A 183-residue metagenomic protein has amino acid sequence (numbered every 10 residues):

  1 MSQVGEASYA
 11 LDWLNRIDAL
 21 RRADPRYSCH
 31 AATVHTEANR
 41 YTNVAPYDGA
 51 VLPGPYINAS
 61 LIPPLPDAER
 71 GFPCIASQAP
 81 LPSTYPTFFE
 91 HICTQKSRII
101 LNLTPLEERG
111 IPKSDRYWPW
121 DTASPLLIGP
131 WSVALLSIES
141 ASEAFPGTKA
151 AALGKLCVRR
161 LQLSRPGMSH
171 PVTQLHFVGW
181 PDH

Functional and structural regions predicted by a protein language model:
M1-H183: Cys-based phosphatases of the PTP/DUSP/CDC25 superfamily and their flanking regulatory architecture
